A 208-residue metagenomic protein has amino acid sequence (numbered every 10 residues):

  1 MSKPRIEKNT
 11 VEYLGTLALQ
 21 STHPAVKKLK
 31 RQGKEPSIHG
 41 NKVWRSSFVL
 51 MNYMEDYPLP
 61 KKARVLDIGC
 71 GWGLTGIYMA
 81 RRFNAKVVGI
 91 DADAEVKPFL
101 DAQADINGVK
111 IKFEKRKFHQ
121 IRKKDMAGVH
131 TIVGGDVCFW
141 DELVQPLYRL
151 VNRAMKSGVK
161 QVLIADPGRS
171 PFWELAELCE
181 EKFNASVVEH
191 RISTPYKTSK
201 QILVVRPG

Functional and structural regions predicted by a protein language model:
M1-G208: S-adenosylmethionine-dependent methyltransferases
